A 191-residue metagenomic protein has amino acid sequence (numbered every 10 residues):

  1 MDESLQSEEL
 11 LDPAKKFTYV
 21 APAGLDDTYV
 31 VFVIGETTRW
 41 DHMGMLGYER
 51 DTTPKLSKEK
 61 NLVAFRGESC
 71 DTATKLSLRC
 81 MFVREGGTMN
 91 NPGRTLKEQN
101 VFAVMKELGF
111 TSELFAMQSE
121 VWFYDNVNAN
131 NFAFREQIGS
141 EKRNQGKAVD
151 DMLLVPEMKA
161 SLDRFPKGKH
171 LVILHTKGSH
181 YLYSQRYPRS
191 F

Functional and structural regions predicted by a protein language model:
M1-F32, T37-F191: Active-site-proximal alpha/beta segments of enzymes that process anionic O-linked groups
